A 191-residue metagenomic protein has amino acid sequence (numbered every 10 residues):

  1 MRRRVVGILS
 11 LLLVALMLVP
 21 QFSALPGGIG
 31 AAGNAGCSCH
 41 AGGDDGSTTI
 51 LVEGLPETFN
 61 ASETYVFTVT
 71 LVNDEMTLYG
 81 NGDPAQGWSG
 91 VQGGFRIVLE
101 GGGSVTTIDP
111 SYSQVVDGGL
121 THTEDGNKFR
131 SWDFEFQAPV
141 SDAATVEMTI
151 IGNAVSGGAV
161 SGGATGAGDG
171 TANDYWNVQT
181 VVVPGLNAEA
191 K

Functional and structural regions predicted by a protein language model:
R2-G7, V14-Q137, S141-A188: Sequence context surrounding c-type heme c attachment/ligation sites in exported
